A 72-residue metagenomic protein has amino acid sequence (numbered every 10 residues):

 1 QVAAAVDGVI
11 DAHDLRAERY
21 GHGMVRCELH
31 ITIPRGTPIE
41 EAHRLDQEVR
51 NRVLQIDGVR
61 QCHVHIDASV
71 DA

Functional and structural regions predicted by a protein language model:
Q1-A72: Peripheral (non-transmembrane) domains and long loops of multi-pass membrane proteins
